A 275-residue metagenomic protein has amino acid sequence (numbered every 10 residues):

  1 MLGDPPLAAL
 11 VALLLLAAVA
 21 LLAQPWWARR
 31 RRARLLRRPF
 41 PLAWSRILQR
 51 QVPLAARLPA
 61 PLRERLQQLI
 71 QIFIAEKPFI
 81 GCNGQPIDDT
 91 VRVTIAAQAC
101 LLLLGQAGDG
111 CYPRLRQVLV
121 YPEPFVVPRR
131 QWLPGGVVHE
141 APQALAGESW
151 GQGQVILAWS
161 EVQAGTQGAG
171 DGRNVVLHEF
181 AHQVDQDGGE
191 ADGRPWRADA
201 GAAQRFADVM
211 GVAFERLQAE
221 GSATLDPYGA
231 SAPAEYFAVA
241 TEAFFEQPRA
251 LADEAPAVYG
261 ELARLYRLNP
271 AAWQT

Functional and structural regions predicted by a protein language model:
M1-E123, G189-V209, P248, P256-T275: N-terminal low-structure segments adjacent to metalloprotease catalytic domains across cellular compartments
V52, A56, G81, Q85 (+2 more regions): Short, charged/polar micro-motifs that form catalytic or ligand-binding hotspots
P59, D171-D187, A238: Active-site recognition of the HExxH zinc-binding catalytic motif
A96-Y112, E123-G170, E190-T275: Metalloprotease/metallohydrolase-associated module, dominated by Zn2+-dependent proteases
